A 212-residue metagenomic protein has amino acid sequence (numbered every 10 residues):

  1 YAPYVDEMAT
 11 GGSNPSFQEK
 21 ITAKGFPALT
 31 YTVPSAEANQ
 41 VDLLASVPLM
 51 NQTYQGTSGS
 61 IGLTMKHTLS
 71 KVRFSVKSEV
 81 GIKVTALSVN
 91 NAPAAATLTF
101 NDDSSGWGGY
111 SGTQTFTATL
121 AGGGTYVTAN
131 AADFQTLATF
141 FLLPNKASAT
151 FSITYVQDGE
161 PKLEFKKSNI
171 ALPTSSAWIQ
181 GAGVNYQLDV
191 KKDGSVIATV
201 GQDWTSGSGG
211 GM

Functional and structural regions predicted by a protein language model:
Y1-A86, A131-T136, I179-V184, K191-K192 (+1 more regions): Short, low-hydrophobicity acidic/polar segments
P3-V5, N90-A92, V156: Predominantly extracellular/luminal cell-surface or secreted proteins
M8-N14, I82-K83, S148-T150, Q157-F165 (+1 more regions): Short, surface-exposed beta-strand/loop "edge" segments at domain boundaries and coil↔beta transitions
F26, G123, G159-E160, G194: Intrinsic-disorder/low-complexity loop/linker signature
Y54-G56, T64-A138, K146-S148: Short helix-loop boundary/capping segments
L63, L87, I153-Y155, L188 (+1 more regions): Preference for bulky hydrophobic residues occupying beta-strand positions in well-ordered beta-sheet regions
W107-G109, L172-Y186: Short, surface-exposed linear segments at secondary-structure transitions and domain or protein termini
T125-P173: Extended serine/threonine-enriched, polar tracts that run as long, contiguous segments within proteins
